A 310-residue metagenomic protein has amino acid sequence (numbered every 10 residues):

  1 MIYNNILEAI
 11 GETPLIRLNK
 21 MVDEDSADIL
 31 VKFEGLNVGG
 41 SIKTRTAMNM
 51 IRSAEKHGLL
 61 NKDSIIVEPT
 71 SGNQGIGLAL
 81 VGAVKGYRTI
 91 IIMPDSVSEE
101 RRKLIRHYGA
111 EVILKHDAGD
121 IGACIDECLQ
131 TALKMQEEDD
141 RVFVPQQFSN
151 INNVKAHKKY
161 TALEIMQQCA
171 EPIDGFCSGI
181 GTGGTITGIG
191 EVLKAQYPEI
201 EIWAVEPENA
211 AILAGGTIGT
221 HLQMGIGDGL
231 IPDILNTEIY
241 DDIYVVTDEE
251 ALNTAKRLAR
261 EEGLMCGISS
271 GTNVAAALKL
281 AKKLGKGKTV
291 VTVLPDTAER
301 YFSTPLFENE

Functional and structural regions predicted by a protein language model:
M1-E310: PLP-dependent amino-acid enzyme catalytic core
